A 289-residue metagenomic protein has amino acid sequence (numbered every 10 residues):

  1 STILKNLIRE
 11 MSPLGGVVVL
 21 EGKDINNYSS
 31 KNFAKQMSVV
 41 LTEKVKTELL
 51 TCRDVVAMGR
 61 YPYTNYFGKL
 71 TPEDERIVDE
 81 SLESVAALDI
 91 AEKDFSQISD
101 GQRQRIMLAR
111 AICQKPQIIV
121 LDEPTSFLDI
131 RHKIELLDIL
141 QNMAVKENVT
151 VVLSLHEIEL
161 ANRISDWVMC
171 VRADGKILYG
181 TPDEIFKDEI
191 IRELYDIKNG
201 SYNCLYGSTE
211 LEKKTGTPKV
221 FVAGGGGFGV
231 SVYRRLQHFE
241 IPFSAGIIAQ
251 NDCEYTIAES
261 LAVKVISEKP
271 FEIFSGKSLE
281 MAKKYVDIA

Functional and structural regions predicted by a protein language model:
I8: Helix-to-loop junction immediately C-terminal to a conserved catalytic motif
G16-D24, F33: Conserved ABC transporter NBD signature motif
A57, P72-E92: Conserved ABC ATPase "signature" region
K115: Conserved catalytic motifs of ABC-family nucleotide-binding domains
I119-E123: Catalytic Walker B motif of ABC-type/P-loop ATPase nucleotide-binding domains
I134-E147: Helical segment within the ABC ATPase nucleotide-binding domain
Y195-G276: ABC ATPase nucleotide-binding domains
